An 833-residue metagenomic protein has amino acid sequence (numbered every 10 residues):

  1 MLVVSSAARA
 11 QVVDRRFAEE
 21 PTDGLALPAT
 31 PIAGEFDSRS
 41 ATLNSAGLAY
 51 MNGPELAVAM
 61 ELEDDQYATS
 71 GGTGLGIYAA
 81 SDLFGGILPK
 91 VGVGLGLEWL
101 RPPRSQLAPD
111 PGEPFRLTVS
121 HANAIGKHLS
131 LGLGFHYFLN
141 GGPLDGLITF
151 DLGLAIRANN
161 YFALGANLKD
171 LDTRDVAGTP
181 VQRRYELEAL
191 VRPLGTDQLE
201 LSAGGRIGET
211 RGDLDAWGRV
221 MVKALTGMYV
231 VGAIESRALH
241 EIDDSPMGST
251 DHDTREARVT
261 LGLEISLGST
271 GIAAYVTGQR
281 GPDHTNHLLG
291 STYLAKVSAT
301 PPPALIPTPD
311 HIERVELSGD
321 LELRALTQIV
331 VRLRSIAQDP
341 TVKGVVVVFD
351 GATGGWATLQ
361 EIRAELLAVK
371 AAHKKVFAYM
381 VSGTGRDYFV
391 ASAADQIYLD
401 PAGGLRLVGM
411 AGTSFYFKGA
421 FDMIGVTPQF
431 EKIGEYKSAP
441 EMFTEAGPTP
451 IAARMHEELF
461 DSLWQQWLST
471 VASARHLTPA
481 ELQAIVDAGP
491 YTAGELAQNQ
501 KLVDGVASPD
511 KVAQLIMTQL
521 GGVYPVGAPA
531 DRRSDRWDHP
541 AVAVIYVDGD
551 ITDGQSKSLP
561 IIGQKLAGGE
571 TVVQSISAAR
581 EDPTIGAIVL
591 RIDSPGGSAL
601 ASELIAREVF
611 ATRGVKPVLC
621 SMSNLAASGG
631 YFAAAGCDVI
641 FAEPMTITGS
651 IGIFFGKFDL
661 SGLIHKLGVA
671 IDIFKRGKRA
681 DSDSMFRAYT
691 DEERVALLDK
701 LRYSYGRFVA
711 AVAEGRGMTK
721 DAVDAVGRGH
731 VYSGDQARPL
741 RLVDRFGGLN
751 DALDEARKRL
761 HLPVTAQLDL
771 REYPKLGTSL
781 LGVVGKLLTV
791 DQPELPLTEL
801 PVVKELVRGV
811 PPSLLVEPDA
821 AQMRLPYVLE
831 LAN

Functional and structural regions predicted by a protein language model:
A8-K90, D172: N-terminal, post-signal peptide beta-strand-biased segments of exported outer-membrane/organellar beta-barrel and other
R39-A41, T69-L75, P111-L117, G146-F150 (+5 more regions): Residues that define the transmembrane beta-barrel architecture of outer-membrane proteins
N44, V58, L75-L83, V119-N123 (+6 more regions): Residues on the lipid-exposed face of transmembrane beta-strands in outer-membrane beta-barrel proteins
P54-V58, F84-L95, G126-L133, N160-A166 (+4 more regions): Repeated loop/turn-to-beta-strand initiation elements of outer-membrane beta-barrel proteins
M60-Q66, L97-P103, F135-G141, L168-D175 (+6 more regions): Transmembrane beta-strands of outer-membrane beta-barrel pores
G146-H240: Detector for outer-membrane/organellar transmembrane beta-barrel domains, recognizing the amphipathic beta-strand
D244-L261, S266-D339, G344, A411-G494 (+8 more regions): Intrinsically disordered, low-complexity segments enriched in small/flexible residues
T300-F415, D538-L663: Cleft-lining beta-strand/loop regions that shape enzyme active-site pockets
